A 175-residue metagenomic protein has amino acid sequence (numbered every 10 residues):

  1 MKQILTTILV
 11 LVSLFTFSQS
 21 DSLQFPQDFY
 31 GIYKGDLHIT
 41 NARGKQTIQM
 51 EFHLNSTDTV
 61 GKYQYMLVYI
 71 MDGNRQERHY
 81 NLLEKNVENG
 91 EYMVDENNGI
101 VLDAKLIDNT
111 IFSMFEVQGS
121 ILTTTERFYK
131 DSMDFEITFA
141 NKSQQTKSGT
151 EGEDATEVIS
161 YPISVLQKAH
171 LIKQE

Functional and structural regions predicted by a protein language model:
M1-Q24: Bacterial Sec-dependent N-terminal signal peptides
F17-K34, S56-D58, T125-K130: N-terminal helix-cap/turn-to-beta initiation motif at the start of protein domains
S18, N74-Y80, Q145-G152: Short hydrophobic interaction/assembly module
L23, R43-T123, Y161: Central antiparallel beta-sheet cores of small beta-barrel/beta-sandwich binding domains
F29-L37, Q46-F52, Y65-L67, Q167-A169: One face of beta-strands
K34-T40, V68-Y69, I137-K142: Generic short beta-strand segments
E91-E175: Beta-sheet ligand-binding and adhesion/scaffold domains
